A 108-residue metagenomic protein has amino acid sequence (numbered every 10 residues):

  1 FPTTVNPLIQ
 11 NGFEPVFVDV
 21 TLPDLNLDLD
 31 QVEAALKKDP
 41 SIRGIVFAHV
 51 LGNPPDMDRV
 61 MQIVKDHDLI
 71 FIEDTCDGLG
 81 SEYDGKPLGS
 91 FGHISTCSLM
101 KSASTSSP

Functional and structural regions predicted by a protein language model:
F1-V16, V20-L29: Substrate-binding/gating loop at the entrance of the active-site cleft, primarily in PLP-dependent aminotransferase-like
L25-S107: Active-site phosphate-binding strand-loop segment of PLP-dependent enzymes
